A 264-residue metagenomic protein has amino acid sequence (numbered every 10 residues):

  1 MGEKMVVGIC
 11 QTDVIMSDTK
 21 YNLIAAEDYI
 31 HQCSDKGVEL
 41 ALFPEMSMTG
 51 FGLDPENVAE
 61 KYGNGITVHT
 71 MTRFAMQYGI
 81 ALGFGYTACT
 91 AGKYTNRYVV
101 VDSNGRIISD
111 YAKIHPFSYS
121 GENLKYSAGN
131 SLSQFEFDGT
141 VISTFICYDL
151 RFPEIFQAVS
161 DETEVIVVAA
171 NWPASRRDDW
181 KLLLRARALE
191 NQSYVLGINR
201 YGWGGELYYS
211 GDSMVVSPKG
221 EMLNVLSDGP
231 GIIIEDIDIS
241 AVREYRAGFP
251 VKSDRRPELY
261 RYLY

Functional and structural regions predicted by a protein language model:
G2-I9: Extreme N-terminal starter segment of soluble prokaryotic enzymes
Q11-M16: Short polar catalytic/cofactor-binding loops
T19-K20, E27-N104, D110, P173-S193: Cys-nucleophile CN-hydrolase/nitrilase-fold catalytic domain and related Cys-dependent amidase chemistry that acts on
T49, E56, V99, Y111-F117 (+2 more regions): Short beta->alpha transition motifs characteristic of CBS
E60, C89-D161, S175-L182, Y209 (+2 more regions): Active-site catalytic loop in hydrolytic enzyme cores
G65-G83, R151-I233: CN hydrolase (nitrilase-like) catalytic-core segments centered on the catalytic cysteine and neighboring Lys/Glu
F84-Y86, R97-V100, S133, S213-V215 (+1 more regions): Short beta-strand scaffold segments in enzyme catalytic cores
